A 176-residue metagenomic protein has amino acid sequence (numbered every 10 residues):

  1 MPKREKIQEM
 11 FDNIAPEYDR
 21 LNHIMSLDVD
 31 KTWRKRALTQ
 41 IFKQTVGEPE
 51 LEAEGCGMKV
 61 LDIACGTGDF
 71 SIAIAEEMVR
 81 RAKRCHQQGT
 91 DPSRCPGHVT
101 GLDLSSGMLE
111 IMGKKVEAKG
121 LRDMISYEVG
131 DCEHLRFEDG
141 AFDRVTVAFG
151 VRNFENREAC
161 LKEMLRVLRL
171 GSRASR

Functional and structural regions predicted by a protein language model:
M1-D19: N-terminal, positively charged/glycine-rich alpha-helical extensions of SAM-dependent methyltransferases
A15-V29: Class I SAM-dependent methyltransferase Rossmann-like catalytic core, especially the SAM/SAH-binding loop
Y18, V145-T146: Hydrophobic beta-strand segment of the Class I
D28-M58, A73, E77: Conserved alpha-helix/loop element of class I SAM-dependent methyltransferases that forms part of the SAM/SAH-binding
M58-H134: Class I SAM-dependent methyltransferase SAM/SAH-binding core
E133-V145: A short acidic, Gly/Pro-enriched loop at the edge of an enzyme's catalytic core that lines a small-molecule cofactor
F149-G150: Short catalytic micro-motifs in class I SAM-dependent methyltransferases
E158-R173: A short glycine-rich, Lys/Arg-flanked "PGG" loop and its adjoining helix->strand segment in the class I
